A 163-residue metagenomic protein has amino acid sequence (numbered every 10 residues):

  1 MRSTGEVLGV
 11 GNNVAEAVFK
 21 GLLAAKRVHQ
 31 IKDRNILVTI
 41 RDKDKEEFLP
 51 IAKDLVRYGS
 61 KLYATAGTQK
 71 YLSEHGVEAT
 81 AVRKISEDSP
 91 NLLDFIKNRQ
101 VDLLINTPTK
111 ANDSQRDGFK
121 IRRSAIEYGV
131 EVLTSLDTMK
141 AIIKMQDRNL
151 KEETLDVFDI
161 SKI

Functional and structural regions predicted by a protein language model:
M1-L133, M139-I142, R148, E152 (+1 more regions): ATP-dependent carboxylate/acyl-activation modules
